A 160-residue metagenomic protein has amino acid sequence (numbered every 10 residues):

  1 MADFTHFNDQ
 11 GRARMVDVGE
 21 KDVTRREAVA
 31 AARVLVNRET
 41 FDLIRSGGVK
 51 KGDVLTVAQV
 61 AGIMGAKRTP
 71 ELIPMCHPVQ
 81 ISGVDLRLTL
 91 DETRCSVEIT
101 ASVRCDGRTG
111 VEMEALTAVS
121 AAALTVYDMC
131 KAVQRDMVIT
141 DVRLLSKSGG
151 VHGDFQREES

Functional and structural regions predicted by a protein language model:
M1-L55, V60-H77, S82-S160: C-terminal binding/interaction regions
